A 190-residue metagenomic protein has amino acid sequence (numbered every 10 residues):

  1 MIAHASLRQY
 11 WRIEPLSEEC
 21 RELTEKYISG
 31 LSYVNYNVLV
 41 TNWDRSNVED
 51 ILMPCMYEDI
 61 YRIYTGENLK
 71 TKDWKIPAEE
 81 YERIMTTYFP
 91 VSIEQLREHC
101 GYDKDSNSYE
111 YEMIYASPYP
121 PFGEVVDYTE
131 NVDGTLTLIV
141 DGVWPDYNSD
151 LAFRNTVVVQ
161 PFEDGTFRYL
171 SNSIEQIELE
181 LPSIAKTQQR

Functional and structural regions predicted by a protein language model:
M1-R190: Mature, Sec-exported extracytoplasmic domains of Gram-positive
